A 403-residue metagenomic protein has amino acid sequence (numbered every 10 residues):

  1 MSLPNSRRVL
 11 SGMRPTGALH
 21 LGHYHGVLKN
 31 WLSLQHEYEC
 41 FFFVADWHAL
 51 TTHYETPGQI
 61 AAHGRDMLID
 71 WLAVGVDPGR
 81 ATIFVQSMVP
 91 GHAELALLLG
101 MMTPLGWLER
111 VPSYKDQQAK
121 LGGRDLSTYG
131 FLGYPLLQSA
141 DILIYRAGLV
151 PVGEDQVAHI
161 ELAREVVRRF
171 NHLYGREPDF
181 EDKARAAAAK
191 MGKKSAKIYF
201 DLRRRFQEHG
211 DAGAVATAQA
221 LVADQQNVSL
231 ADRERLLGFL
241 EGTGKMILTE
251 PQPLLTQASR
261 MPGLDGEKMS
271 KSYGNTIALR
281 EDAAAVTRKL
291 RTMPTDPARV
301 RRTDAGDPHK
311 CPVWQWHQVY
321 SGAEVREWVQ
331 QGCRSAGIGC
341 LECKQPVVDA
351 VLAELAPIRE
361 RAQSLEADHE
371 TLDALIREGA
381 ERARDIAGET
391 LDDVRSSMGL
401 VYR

Functional and structural regions predicted by a protein language model:
S2-L10, P15-A140, E161, E165-V167 (+3 more regions): N-terminal Rossmann-like or analogous alpha/beta NTP/dinucleotide-binding catalytic cores that position adenine
R14, H48-T52, Y145-V150, G274 (+1 more regions): A broad detector of the eukaryotic-type serine/threonine protein kinase catalytic domain
L21, A158, R164-R403: Conserved nucleotide- and phosphate/pyrophosphate-binding catalytic cores in adenylate/nucleotidyl-handling enzymes
A81-I83, R146, P251-L254: A short coil-to-beta-strand element that immediately follows conserved catalytic motifs
T103-E109, I144-P151, S321-V329, R359: Short helix-capping/linker segments at secondary-structure and domain boundaries
Q117-S127, R146-V157, N275-I277: Flexible, glycine/proline-enriched loop segments at strand-loop-helix junctions that form or flank small-ligand binding
S139-A140, Y145, V150-F170: Aromatic- and glycine-enriched pocket-lining scaffold segments that form the walls of small-molecule binding clefts
